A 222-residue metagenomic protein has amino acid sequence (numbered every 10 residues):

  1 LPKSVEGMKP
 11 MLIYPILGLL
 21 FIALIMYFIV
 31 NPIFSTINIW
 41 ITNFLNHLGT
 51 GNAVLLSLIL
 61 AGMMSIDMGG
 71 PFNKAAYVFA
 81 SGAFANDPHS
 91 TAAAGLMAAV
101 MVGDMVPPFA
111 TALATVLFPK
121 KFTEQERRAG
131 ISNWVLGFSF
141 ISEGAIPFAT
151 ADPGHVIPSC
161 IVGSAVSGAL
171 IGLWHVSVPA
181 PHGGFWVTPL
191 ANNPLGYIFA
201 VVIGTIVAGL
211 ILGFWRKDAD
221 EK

Functional and structural regions predicted by a protein language model:
L1-E221: Pore-lining transmembrane helices
